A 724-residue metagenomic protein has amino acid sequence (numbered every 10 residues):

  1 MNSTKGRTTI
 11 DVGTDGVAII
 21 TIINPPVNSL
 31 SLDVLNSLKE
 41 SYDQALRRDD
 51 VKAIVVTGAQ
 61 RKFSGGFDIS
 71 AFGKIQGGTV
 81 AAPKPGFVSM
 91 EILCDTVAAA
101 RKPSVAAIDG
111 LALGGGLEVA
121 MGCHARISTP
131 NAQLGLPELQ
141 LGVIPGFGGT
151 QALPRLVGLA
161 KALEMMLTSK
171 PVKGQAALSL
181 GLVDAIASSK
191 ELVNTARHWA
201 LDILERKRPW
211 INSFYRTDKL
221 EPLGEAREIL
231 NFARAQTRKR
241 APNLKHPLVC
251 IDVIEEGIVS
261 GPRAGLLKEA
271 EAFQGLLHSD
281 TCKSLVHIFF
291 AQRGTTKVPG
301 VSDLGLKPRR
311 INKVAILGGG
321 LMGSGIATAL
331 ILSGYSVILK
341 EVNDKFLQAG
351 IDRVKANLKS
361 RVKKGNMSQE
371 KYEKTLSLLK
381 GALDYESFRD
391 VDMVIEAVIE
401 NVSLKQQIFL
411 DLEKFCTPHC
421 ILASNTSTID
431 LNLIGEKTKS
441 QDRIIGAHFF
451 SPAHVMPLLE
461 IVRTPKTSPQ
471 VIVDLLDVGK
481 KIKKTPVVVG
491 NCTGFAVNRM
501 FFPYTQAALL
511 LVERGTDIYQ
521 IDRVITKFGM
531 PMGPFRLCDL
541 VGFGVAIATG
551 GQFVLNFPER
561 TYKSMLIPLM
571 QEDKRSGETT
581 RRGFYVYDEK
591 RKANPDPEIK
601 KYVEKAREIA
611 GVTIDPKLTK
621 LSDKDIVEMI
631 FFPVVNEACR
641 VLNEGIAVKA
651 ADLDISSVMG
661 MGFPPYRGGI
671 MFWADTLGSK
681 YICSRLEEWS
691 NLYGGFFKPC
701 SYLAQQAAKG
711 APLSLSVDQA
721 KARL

Functional and structural regions predicted by a protein language model:
M1-A59, A81, D95: Conserved CoA-thioester-binding segment of acyl-CoA-metabolizing enzymes
S3-T8, I23, K74-T79, G86-S89 (+6 more regions): N-terminal glycine-rich phosphate-binding loop for ADP-containing cofactors
G58-L93, A112, Q140-V143: Glycine- (often His-adjacent) and acidic-residue-rich active-site loop that binds/positions the CoA thioester
C94-A106, G110: Conserved catalytic cysteine-centered active-site region of acyl-thioester-dependent Claisen-condensing enzymes
E118: His/Asp/Glu-rich metal-coordinating catalytic cores of metallo-dependent phosphodiesterases/hydrolases acting on
